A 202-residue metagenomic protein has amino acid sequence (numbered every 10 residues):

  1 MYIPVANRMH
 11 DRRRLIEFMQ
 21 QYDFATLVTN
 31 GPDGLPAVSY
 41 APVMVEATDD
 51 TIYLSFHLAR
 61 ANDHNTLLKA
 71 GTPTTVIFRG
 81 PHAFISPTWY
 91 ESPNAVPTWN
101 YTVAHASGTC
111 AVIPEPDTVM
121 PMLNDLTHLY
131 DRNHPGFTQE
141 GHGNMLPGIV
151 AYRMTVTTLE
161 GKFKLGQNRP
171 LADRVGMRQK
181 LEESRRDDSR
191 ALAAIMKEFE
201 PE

Functional and structural regions predicted by a protein language model:
M1-E202: Binding-site signature for planar aromatic cofactors or substrates
